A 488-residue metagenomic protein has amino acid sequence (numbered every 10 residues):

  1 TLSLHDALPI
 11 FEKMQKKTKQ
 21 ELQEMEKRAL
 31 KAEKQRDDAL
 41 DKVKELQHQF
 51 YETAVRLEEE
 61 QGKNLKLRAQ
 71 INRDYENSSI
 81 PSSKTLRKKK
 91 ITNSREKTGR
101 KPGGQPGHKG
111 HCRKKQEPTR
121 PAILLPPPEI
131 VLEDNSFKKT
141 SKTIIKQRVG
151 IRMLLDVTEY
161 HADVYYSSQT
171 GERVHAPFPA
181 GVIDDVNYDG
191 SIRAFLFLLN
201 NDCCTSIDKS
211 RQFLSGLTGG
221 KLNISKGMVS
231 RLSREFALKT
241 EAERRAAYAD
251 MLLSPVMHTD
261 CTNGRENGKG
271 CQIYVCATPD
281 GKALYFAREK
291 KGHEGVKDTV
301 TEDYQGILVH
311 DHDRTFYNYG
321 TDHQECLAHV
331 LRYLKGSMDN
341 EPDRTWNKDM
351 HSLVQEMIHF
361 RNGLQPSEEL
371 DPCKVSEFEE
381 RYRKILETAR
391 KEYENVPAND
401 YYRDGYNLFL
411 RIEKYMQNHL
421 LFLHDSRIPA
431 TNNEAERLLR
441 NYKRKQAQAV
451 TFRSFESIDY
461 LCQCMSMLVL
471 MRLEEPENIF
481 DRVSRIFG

Functional and structural regions predicted by a protein language model:
T1-D6: Positively charged, low-complexity/disordered segments
A7-D184, S230, T259: Short, flexible loop/hinge motifs at secondary-structure junctions
P9-K19, Q23, K27-D41, E45-E59 (+3 more regions): Catalytic center-proximal scaffold of phosphoryl-transfer enzymes
